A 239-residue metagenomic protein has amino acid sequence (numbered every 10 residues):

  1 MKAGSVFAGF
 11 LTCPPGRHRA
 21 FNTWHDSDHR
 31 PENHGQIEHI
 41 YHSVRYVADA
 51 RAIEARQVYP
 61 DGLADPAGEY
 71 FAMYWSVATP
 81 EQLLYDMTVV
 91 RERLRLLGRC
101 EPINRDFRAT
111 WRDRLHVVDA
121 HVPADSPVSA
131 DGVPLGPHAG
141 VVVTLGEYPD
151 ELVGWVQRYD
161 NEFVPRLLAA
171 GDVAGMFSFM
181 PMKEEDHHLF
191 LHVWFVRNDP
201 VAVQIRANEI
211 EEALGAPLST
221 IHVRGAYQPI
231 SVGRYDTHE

Functional and structural regions predicted by a protein language model:
M1-E239: Macromolecular interaction modules
